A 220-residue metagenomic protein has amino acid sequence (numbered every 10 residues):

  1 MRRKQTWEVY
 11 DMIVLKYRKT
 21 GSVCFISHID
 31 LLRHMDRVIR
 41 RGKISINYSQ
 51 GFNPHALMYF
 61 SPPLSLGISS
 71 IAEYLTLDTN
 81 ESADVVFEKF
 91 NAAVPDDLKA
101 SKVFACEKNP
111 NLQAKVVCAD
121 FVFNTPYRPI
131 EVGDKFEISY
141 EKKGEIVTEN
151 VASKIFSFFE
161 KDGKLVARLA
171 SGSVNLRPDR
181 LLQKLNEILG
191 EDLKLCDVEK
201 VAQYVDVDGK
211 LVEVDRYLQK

Functional and structural regions predicted by a protein language model:
R2-D11: Short, Lys/Arg-enriched N-terminal segments with co-localized hydrophobic residues within the first ~10-30 amino acids
Y17-K19, T76-S82, F123-Y127, A167-S173: Short beta-strand-to-loop capping motifs
V23-Y48: N-terminal ordered "arm"
N47-L77, E107: Short, charge-patterned binding micro-sites
I71-V122: Ordered, amphipathic secondary-structure segments that act as subunit-interaction surfaces in large macromolecular
V86-P95, I130-E137, L181-K184: Short amphipathic alpha-helices in soluble, non-transmembrane regions that often serve as interface/regulatory elements
P110-Y127, V205-K220: Short, low-order "capping/linker" segments at domain edges
K135-K220: Core RNA-modification/binding signature centered on pseudouridine synthases
